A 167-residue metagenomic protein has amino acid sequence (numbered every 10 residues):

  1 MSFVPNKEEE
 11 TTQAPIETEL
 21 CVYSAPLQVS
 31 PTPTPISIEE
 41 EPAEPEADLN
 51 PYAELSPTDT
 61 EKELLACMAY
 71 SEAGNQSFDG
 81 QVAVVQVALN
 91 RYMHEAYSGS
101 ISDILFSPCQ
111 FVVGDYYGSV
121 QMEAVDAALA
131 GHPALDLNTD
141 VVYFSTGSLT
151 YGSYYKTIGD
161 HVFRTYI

Functional and structural regions predicted by a protein language model:
M1-P57: N-terminal secretory targeting signals
S37-I167: Bacterial extracytoplasmic/cell-wall-associated proteins, especially those involved in peptidoglycan
